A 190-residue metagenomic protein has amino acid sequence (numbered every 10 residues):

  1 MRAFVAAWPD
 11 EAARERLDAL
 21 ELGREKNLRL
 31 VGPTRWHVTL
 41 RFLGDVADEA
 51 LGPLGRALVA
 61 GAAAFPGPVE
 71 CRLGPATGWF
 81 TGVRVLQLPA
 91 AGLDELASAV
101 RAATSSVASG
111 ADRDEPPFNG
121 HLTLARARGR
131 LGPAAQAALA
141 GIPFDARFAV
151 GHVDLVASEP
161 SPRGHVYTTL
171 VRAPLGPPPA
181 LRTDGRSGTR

Functional and structural regions predicted by a protein language model:
M1-R190: Histidine-dependent nucleotide/RNA phosphoesterase domain, centered on the 2H-phosphoesterase fold with its duplicated
